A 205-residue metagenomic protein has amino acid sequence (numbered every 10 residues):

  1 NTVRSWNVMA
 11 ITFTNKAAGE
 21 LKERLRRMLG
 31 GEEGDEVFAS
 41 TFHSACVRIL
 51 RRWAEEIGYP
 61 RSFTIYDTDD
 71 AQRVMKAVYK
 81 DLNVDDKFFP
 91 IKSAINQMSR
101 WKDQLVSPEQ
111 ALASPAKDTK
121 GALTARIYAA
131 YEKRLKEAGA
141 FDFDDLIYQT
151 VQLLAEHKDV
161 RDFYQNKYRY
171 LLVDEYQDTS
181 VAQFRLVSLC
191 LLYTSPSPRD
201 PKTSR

Functional and structural regions predicted by a protein language model:
T2-Y170, D178-V181, L192-S195: A basic/glycine-biased coupling hinge at the interface between accessory DNA-binding modules
L186-L191: Conserved Walker B catalytic segment
Y193-P196, D200-R205: Single conserved hydrophobic/aromatic residue that forms the stacking wall/gate of nucleotide- or nucleobase-binding
